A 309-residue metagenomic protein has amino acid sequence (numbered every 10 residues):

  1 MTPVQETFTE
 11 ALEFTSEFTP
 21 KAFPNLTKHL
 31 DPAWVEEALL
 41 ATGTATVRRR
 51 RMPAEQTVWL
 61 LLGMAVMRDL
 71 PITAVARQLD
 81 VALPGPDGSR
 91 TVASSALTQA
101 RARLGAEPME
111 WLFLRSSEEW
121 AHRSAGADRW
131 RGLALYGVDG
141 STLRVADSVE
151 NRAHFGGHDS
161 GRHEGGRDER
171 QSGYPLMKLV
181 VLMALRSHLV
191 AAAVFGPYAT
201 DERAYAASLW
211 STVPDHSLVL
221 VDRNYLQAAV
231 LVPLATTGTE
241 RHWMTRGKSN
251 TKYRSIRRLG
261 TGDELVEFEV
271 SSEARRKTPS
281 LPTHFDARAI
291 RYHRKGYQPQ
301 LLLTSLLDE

Functional and structural regions predicted by a protein language model:
M1-V75, R101-L104, W111-L114, R131-L133 (+2 more regions): Single, function-defining residue in the core of a domain
P71-G88: DNA-recognition alpha helix
D87-L104: Major-groove recognition helix of helix-turn-helix-like DNA-binding domains
A127: Noncatalytic carbohydrate-binding groove/subsite architecture in carbohydrate-active enzymes
